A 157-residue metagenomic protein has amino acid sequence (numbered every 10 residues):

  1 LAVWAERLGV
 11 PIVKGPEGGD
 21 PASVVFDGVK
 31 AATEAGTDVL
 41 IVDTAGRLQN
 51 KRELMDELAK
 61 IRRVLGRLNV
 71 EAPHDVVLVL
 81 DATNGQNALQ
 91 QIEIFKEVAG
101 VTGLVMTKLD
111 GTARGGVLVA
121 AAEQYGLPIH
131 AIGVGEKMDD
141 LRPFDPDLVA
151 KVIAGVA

Functional and structural regions predicted by a protein language model:
L1-D75, A99-V101, T112, G116 (+1 more regions): Nucleotide-state-sensitive switch-loop elements of NTP-binding domains
L48-D56, L78-N87, I92-I94: P-loop NTPase motor core
I61-R63, A88-M106: Active-site/ligand-binding-proximal alpha/beta "capping" segment
